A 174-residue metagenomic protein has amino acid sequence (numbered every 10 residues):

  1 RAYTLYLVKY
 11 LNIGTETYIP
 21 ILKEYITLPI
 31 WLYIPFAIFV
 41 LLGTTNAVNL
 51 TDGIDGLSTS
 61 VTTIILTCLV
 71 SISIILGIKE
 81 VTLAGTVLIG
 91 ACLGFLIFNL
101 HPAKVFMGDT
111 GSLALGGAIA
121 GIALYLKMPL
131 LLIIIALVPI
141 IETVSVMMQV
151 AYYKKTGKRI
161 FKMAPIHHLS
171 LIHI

Functional and structural regions predicted by a protein language model:
A2-Y10, T15, I30-L171: Alpha-helical transmembrane segments
P20-W31: Short aromatic-rich membrane-water interface segments that cap or initiate transmembrane helices in multi-pass membrane
